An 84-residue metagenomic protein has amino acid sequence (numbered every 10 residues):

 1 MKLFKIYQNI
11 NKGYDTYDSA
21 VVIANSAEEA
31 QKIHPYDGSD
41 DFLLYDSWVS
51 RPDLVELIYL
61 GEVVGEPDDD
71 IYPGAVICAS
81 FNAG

Functional and structural regions predicted by a protein language model:
M1-T16: Short aromatic-glycine-(Arg/Gly/Cys) micro-motifs in beta-strand/loop hairpins
Y7, N25, L60-G61: A structural detector for beta-sheet-dominated domains
T16-N25: A short, exposed loop/beta-hairpin motif centered on an aromatic-Gly-Thr core
E29-I33: Short amphipathic alpha-helices within nucleic acid-binding modules
Y36-G84: Short, mixed-charge low-complexity intrinsically disordered segments
